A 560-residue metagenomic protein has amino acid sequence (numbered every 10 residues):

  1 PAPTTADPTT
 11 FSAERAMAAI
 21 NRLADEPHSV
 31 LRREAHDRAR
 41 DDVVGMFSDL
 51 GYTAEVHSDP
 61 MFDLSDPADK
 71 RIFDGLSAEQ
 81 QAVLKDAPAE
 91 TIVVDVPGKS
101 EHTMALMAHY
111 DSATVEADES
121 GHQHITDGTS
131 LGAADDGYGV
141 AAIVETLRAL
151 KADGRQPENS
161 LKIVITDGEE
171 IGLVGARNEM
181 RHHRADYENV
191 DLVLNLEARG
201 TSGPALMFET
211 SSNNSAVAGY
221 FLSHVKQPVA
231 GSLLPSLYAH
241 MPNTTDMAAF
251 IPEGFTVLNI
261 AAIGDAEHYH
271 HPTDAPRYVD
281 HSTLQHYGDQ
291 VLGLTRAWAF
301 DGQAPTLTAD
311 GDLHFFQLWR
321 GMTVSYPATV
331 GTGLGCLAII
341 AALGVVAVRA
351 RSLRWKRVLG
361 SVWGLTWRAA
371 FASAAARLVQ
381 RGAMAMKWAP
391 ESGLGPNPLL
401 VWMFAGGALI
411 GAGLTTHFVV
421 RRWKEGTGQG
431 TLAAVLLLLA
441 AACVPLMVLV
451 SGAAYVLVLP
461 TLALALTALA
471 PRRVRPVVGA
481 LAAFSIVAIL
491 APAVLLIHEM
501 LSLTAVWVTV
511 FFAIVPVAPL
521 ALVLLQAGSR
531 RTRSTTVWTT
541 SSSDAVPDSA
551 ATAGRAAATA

Functional and structural regions predicted by a protein language model:
P1-A2, A560: Membrane-interface motif at the C-terminal end of an N-terminal transmembrane signal
A2-V324: Soluble extramembrane regions of membrane proteins in the secretory/endomembrane system
Y187-M207, A328-S352: C-terminal domain-closing interface element
Q317-L337, L394-V401: Juxtamembrane/start-of-transmembrane alpha-helix segments at the extracytoplasmic/lumenal side of membrane anchors
L337-A560: Alpha-helical transmembrane segments of integral membrane proteins
